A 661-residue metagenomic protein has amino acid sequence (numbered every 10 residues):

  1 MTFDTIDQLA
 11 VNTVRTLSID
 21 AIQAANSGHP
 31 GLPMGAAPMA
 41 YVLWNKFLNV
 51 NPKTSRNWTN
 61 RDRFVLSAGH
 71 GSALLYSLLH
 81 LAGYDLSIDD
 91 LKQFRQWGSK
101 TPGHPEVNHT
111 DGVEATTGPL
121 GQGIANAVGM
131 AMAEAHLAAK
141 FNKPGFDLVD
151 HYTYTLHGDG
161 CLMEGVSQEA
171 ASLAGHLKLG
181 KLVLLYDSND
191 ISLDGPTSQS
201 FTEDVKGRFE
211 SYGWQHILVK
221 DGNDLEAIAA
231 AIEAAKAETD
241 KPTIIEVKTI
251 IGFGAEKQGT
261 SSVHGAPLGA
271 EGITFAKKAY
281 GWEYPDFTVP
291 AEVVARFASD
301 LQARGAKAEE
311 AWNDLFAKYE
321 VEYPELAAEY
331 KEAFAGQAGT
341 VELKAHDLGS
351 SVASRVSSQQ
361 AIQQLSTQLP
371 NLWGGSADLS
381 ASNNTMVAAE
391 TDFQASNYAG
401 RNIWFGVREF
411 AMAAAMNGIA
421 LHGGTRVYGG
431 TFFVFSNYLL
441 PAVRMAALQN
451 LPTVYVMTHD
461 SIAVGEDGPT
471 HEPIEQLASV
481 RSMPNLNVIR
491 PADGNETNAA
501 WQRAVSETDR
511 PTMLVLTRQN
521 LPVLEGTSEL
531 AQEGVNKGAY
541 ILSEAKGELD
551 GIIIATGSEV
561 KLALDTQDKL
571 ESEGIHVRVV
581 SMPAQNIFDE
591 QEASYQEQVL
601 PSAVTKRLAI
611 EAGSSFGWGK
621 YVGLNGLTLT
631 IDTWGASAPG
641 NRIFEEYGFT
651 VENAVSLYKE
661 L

Functional and structural regions predicted by a protein language model:
F3-D4, A21-P30, T59-S67, H109-G121 (+2 more regions): A short glycine/serine-rich beta->alpha loop
V11-S27, D187-N189: N-terminal capping segment at the start of a domain
A25, D62-R63, V113-T116, F146-E164 (+5 more regions): A short, small-residue-rich loop immediately preceding and capping a beta-strand
G35-L177, M386-V387, I419, T527: Cofactor-binding active-site loop characterized by glycine-rich and histidine/acidic residues
T59-N60, T243-A338, N586: Terminal amphipathic helices with adjacent charged low-complexity linkers/tails
Q96-N108, M132, H136-D150, S167-T288 (+2 more regions): Thiamine diphosphate
E310-P452, L530-I541, G547-E548, I554-G557 (+3 more regions): Non-catalytic terminal/interface segments that mediate subunit docking, oligomerization, and allosteric communication
